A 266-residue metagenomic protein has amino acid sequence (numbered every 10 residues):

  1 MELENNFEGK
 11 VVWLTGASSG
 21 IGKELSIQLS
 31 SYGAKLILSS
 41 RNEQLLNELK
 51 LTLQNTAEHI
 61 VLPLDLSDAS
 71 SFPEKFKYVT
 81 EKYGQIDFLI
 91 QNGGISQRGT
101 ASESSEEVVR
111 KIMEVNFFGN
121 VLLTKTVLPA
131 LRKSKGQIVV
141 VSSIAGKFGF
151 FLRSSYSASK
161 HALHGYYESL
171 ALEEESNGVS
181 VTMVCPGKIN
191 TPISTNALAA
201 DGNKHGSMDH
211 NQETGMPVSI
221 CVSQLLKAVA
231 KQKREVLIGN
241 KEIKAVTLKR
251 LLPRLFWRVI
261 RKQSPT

Functional and structural regions predicted by a protein language model:
S18-S19: Conserved glycine-rich cofactor-binding loop
Y32-L49: Conserved glycine-rich Rossmann-like NAD(P)H-binding loop of the short-chain dehydrogenase/reductase
P63-E74, E106: The beta1-alpha1 cofactor-binding region of Rossmann-like NAD(H)/NADP(H)-dependent oxidoreductases
T100-A101, S105-R110: Substrate-binding pocket helix/loop in short-chain dehydrogenase/reductase
T124, S159: Active-site helix of classical SDR
S143: Residue(s) in the substrate-gating loop at a strand-loop-helix junction that position the organic substrate next
S176-N240: SDR active-site lid
